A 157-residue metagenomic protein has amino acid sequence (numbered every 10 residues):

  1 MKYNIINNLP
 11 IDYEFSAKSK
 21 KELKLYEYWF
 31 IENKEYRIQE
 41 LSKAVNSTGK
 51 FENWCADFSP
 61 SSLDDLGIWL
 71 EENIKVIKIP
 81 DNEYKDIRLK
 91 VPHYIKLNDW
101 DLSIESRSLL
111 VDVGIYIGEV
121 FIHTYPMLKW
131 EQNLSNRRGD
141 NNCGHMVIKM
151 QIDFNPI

Functional and structural regions predicted by a protein language model:
M1-S103: The feature captures two recurrent sequence modes
Y3-N4, V120-F121, M150-I152: Hydrophobic transmembrane signal anchors and adjacent membrane-proximal interface regions, especially in viral
E22, F121, W130, D153-I157: Proteins with a high burden of low-complexity, intrinsically disordered sequence enriched in S/T/G/P/A and R, requiring
I79-E83, L89-D140: Aromatic- and glycine-enriched beta-alpha-beta binding-site module
L134-I157: A recognition module on extended beta-rich or small alphabeta surfaces enriched in W/G with H and D/E
